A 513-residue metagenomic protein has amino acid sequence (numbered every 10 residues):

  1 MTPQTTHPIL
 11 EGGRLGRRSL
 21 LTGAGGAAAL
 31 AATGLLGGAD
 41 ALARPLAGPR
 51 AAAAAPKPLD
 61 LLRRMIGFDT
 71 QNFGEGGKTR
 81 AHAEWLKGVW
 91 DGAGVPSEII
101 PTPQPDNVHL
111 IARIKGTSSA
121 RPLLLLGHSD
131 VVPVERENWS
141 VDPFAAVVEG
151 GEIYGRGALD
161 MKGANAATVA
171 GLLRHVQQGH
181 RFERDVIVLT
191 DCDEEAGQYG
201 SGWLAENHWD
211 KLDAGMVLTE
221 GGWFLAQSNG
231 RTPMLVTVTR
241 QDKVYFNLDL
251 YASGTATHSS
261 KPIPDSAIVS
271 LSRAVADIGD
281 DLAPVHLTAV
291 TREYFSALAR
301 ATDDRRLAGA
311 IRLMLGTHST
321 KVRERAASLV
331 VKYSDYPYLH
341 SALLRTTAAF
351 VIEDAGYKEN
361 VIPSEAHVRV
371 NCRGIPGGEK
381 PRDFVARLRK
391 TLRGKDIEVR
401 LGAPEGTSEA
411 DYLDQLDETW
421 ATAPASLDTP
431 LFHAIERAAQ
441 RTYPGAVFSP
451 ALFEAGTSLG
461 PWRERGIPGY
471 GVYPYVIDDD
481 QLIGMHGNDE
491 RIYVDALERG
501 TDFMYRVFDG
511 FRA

Functional and structural regions predicted by a protein language model:
M1-L15, G26-T33, A39-L42: N-terminal secretory signal peptides
L46-R136, E365, P381-D383, R499: N-terminal helical capping/dimerization or prosegment-like subdomains of hydrolases acting on amide or phosphate bonds
A53, W223-R499, Y505, D509-R512: Metal-dependent amide/peptide-bond hydrolase catalytic core, centered on the "pita-bread" metallohydrolase fold
R63-Q71, D91, V95, L173-Q177 (+6 more regions): Sec-exported extracytoplasmic/periplasmic mature domains
N72-F73, P105, S118, S129-P133 (+4 more regions): Solvent-exposed loop/turn segments at secondary-structure junctions within structured extracellular/periplasmic domains
A120-T190, A196: Active-site metal-coordination/substrate-binding segment of hydrolases, especially metallo-dependent peptidases
E183-D191, V217-L218, V290-R292: Beta-strand segments within the central parallel beta-sheet cores of soluble alpha/beta enzyme folds
T190-M216, G222-T232: Hydrophobic, small-residue-rich alpha-helical packing segments that form membrane-like cores
